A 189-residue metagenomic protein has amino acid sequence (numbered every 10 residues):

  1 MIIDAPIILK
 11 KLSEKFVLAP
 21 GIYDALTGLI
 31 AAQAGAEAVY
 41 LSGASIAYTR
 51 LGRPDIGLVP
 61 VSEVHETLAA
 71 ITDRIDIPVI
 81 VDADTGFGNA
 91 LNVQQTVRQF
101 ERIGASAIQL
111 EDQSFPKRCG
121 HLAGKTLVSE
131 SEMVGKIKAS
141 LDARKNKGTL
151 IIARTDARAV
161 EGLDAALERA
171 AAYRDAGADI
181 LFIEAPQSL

Functional and structural regions predicted by a protein language model:
I2-L189: Alpha/beta enzyme core
